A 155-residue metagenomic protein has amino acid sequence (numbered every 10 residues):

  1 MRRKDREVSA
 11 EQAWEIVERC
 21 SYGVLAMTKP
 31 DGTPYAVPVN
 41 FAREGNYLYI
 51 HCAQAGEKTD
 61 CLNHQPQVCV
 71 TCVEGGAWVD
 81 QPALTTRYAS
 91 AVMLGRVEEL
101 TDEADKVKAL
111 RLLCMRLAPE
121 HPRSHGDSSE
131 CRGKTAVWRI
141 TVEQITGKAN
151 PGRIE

Functional and structural regions predicted by a protein language model:
M1-R19: Extreme N-terminal tail/first-helix region
R2-K4, G75-E155: Charged, gly/pro-rich active-site loop segments
V17, C61-L62, L113: A generic structural signal for nonpolar/aromatic side chains embedded in well-ordered alpha-helices
C20, P34-A36, R43-G45, N63-Q67 (+2 more regions): Short connector loops at helix/strand junctions that flank enzyme active sites, especially segments positioning acidic
C20-Q54, V70-T71: Short beta-strand segments
E44-N46, E57, G75, L100: Short coil/turn motifs at secondary-structure junctions
Q54-E57, R139: N-acyltransferase acceptor-side catalytic subdomain
K58-T85: Helix-adjacent hinge/juxtasegments
